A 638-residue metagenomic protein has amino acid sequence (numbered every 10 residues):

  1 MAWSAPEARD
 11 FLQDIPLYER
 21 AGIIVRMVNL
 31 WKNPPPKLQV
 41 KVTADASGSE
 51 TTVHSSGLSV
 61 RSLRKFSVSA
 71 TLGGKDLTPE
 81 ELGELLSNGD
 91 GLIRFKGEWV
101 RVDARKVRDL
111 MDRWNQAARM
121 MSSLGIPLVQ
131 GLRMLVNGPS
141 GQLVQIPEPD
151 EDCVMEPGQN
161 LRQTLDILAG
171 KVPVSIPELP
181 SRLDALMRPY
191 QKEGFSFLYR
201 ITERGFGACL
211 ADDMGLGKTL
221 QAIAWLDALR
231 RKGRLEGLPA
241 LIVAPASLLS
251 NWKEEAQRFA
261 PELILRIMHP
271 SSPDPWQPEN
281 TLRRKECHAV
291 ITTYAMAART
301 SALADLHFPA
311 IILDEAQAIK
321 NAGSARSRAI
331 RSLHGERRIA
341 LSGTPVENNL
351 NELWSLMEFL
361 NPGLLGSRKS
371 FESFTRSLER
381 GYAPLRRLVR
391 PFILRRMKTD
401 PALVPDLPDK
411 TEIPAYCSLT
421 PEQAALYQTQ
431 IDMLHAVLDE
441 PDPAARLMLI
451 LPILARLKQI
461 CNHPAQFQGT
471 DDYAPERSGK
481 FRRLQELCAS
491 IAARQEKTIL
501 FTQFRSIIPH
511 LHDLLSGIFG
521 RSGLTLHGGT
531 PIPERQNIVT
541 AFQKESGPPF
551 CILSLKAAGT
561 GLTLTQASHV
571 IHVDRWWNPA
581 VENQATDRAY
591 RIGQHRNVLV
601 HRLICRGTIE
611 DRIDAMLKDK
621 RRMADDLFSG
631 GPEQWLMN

Functional and structural regions predicted by a protein language model:
M1-T164: Accessory nucleic-acid engagement/destabilization modules that flank
D166-A211: Conserved pre-motif I regulatory segment
S196-R204, T219-L235, A329, F359-L360: Walker A/P-loop NTP-binding motif
D213, D314-E315, V573: Walker B catalytic acidic pair
R230, A402-Q423, Q428, P441-L562 (+1 more regions): Conserved Helicase C-terminal RecA-like lobe
R230-S324, E372-S373, G479, G520-G547 (+1 more regions): SF2 helicase/translocase NTPase motor core, specifically the RecA-like lobe 1 inter-motif segment between Walker
I291-A297, S301-D305, R328, L364-T470 (+5 more regions): Inter-lobe coupling linker of SF2 helicases/translocases
K320, A325-R328, L333-S370, V404-D432 (+3 more regions): SF2 helicase/translocase ATPase core recognition
